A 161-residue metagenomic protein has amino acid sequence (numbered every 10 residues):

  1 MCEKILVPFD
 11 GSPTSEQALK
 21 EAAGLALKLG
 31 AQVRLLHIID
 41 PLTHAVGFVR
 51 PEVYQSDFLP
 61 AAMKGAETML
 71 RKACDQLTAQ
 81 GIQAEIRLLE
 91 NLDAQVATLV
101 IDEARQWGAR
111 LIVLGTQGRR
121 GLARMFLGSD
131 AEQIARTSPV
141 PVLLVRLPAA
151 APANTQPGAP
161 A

Functional and structural regions predicted by a protein language model:
E3-V53, Q76, Q80-E85, A150 (+1 more regions): Small/aliphatic-rich secondary-structure junction motif
I38, N91, L147: Active-site loop/turn elements of alpha/beta-hydrolase fold enzymes, especially the short glycine-/histidine-rich
R50-Y54, E103-R105, D130-A131, A159-A161: Short, hinge-like loop/turn segments at secondary-structure boundaries
V53-T68: A short acidic, glycine-rich active-site loop that binds or catalyzes chemistry on phosphate/adenosine moieties
D75-I112, A150-A161: Structural beta-alpha unit
L111-Q133, A151-T155: Glycine-rich, Arg-bearing micro-motifs that act as flexible, cationic patches
V142-P152: Short, flexible loop segments at boundaries between secondary-structure elements
